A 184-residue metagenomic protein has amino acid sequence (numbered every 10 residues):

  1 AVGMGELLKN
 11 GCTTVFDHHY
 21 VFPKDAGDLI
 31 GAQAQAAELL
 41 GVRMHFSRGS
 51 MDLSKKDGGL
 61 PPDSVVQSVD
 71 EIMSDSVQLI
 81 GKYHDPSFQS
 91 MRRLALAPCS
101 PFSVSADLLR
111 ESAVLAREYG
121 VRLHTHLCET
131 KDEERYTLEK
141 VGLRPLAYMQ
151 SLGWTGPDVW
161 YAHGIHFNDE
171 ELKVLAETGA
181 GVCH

Functional and structural regions predicted by a protein language model:
A1-E6, S76, N168-E171: Short, acidic/polar
A1-G31: Metal-associated gating/positioning segment near the N- to mid-region
M4, Y161-H163, H184: Thr-Gly-centered strand-to-loop micro-motif
C12, V42, G120, G179-A180: A structural motif
F16, H45, H124, C183-H184: Conserved beta-strand positions in the central sheet of alpha/beta enzyme cores
P23-I165, L172: Metal-coordinating catalytic core of metallo-dependent amide/deamination hydrolases
N168-E170, V174-H184: A conserved active-site cap/scaffold subdomain adjacent to cofactor or substrate pockets
